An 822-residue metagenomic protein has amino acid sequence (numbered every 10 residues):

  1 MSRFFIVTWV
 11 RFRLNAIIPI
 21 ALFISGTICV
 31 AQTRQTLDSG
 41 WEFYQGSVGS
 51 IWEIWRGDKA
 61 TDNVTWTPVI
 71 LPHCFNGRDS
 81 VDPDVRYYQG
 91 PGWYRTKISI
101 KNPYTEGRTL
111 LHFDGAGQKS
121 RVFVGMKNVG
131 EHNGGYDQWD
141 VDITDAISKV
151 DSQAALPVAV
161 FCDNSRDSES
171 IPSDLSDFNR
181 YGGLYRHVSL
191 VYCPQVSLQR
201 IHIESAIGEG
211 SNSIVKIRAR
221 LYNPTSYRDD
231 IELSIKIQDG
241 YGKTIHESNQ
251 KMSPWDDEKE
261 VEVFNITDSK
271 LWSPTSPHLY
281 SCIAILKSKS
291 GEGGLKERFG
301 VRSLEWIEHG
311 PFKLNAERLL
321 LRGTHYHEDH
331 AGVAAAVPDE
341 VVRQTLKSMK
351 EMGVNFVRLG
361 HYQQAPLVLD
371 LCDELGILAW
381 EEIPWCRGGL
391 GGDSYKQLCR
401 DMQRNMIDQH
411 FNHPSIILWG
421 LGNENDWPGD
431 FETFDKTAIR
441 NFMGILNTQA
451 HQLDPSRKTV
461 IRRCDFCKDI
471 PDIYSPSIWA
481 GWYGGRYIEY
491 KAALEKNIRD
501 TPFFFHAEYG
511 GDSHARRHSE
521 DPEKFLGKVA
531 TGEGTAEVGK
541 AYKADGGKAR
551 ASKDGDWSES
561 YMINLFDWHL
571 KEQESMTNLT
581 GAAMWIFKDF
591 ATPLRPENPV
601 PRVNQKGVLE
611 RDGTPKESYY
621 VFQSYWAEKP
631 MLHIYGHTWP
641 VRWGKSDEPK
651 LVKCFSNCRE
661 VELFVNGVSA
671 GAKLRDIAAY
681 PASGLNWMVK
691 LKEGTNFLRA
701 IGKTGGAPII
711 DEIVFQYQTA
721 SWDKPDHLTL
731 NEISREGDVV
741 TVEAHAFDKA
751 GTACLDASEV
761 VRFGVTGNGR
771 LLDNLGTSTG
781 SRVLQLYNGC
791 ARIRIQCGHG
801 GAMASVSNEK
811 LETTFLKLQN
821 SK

Functional and structural regions predicted by a protein language model:
Q32-G49, V64-K101, H112-A116, P157-D229 (+8 more regions): Non-catalytic, glycine-rich low-complexity segments
L37, Y44-S47, Q89-R200, P224-T225 (+8 more regions): Accessory beta-strand-rich segments of carbohydrate-active enzymes
P72-I100, Y104-F113, G117-G125, G130-E131 (+8 more regions): Active-site-adjacent substrate/metal-binding segments within catalytic domains of carbohydrate-active enzymes
K149-D151, R220-I307: Extended acidic/polar, glycine-enriched regions that form or flank non-catalytic beta-rich accessory modules
I217-L221, V652-S656, E732, D738-C754 (+2 more regions): Beta-strand-rich structural segments
R218, L346-M349, F356-T614, S618 (+2 more regions): Substrate-binding/catalytic cleft of secreted carbohydrate-active enzymes, primarily glycoside hydrolases
D229-S234, T275-Y280, P649-L651, N657-R659 (+3 more regions): Short flexible loop/turn segments that cap and initiate beta-strands
G294-F299, A707-T719, E812-S821: Edge beta-strands of extracellular beta-sandwich domains
